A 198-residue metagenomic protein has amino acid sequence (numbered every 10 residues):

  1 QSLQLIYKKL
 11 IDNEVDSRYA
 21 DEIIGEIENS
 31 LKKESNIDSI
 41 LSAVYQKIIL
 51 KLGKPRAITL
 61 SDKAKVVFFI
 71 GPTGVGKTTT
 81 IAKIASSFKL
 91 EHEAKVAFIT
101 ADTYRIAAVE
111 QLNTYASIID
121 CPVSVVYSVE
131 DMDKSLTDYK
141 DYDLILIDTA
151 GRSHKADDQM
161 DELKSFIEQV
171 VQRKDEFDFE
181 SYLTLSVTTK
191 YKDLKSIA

Functional and structural regions predicted by a protein language model:
Q1-H92, V96, T100-T103, T114 (+2 more regions): Primarily NTPase-proximal linker/entry elements flanking Walker-type ATP/GTP-binding cores
D16, R152-S153: Active-site beta-alpha loop architecture of Rossmann-like, nucleotide-cofactor-dependent enzymes
I48-K63, G71, L136, D143 (+1 more regions): Electropositive, surface-exposed helix/loop patches at the edges of structured domains that serve as adaptable
K65-V67, V96, Y142-I147, F179-S181: Generic beta-sheet signal
I70, I99-T100, D148-T149, Y182-V187: Conserved beta-strand segments of the P-loop GTPase G domain that flank and frequently precede/overlap
T103-Y104, T189: Conserved phosphotransfer active-site motifs of two-component signaling proteins, especially the receiver
R105, G151-R152: Short, glycine/acidic-enriched loop or turn micro-motifs at the edges of active sites
V109-Q111, I118, S128-D138, L144 (+1 more regions): Conserved catalytic-core segment of NTP-binding enzymes
